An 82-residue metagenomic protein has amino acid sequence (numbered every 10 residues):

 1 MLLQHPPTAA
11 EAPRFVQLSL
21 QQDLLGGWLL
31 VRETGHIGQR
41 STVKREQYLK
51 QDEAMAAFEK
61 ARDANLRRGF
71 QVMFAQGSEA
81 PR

Functional and structural regions predicted by a protein language model:
M1-E11, Q51: Negatively charged, low-complexity tracts enriched in Asp/Glu with abundant Ser/Thr
T8, R32, H36-Q39, Y48 (+1 more regions): A generic structural signal for ordered alpha-helices
E11-Q17: Charged, amphipathic alpha-helical segments
Q17-K44, E59-K60: Short aromatic-glycine-(Arg/Gly/Cys) micro-motifs in beta-strand/loop hairpins
R40-T42, L49-F70: A short, charged, amphipathic alpha-helix used as a generic interaction element across diverse proteins
A64-R82: Short, mixed-charge low-complexity intrinsically disordered segments
